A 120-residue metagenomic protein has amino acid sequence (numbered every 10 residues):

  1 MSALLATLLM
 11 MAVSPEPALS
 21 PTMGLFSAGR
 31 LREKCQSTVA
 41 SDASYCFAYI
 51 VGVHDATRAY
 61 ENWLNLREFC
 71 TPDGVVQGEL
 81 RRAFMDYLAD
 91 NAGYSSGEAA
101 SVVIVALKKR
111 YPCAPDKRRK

Functional and structural regions predicted by a protein language model:
M1, R119-K120: Short intrinsically disordered terminal tails
S2-A12: Sec-dependent N-terminal signal peptides
L4, P72-D73, V105: Surface-exposed loop/turn and secondary-structure junction residues enriched for glycine/proline
M11-L25: Cleaved targeting-peptide boundary
P17-A18, N62, R119: Intrinsically disordered, low-complexity linkers and terminal tails enriched in Pro/Gly and often acidic or mixed-charge
M23-D86: Short N-proximal segments of mature Sec-exported proteins
M85-R118: Short, compact, well-ordered microdomains
